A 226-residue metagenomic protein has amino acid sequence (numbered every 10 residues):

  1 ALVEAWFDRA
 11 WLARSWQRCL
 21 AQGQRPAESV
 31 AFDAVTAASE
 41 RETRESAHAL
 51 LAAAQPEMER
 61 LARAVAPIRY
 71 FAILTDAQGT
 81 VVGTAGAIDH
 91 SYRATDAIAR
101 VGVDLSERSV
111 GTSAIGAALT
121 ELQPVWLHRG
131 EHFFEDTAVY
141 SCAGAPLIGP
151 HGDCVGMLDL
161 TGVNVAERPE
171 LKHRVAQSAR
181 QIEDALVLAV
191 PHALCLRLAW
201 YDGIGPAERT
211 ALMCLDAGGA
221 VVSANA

Functional and structural regions predicted by a protein language model:
A1-R108, G116-W126, V139, I148-S223: Intrinsically disordered, low-complexity terminal regulatory regions
H132-I148: Helix-to-coil/beta transition segments that act as allosteric "coupling" elements at the rims of sensory or catalytic
